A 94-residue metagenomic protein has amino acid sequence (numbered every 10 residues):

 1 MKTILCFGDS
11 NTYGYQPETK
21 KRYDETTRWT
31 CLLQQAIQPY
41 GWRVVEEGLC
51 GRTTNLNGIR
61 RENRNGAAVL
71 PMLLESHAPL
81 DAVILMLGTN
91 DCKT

Functional and structural regions predicted by a protein language model:
K2-L5, N11-T94: Conserved SGNH/GDSL esterase-like catalytic core that processes O-acyl groups on lipids and polysaccharides
